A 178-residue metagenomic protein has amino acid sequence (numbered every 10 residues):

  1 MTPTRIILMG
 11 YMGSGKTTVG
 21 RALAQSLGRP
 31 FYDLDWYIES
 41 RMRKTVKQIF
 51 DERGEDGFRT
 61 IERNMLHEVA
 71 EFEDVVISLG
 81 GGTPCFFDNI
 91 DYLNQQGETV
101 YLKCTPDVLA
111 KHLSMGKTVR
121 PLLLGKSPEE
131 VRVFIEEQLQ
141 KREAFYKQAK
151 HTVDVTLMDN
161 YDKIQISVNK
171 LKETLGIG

Functional and structural regions predicted by a protein language model:
T2, S26, Q140-G178: NTP-dependent small-molecule kinase module
L8: Hydrophobic anchor at the beta1->P-loop junction of P-loop NTPases
Y11: P-loop (Walker A) phosphate-binding loop of NTP-binding proteins
S14: ATP-binding Walker
T17: Walker A/P-loop
W36-N94, V119: ATP-dependent small-molecule kinase phosphotransfer cores that center on conserved nucleotide phosphate-binding segments
Q96-K141: A glycine- and Lys/Arg-enriched "phosphate-lid" helix/loop adjacent to the NTP-binding pocket of small-molecule kinases
